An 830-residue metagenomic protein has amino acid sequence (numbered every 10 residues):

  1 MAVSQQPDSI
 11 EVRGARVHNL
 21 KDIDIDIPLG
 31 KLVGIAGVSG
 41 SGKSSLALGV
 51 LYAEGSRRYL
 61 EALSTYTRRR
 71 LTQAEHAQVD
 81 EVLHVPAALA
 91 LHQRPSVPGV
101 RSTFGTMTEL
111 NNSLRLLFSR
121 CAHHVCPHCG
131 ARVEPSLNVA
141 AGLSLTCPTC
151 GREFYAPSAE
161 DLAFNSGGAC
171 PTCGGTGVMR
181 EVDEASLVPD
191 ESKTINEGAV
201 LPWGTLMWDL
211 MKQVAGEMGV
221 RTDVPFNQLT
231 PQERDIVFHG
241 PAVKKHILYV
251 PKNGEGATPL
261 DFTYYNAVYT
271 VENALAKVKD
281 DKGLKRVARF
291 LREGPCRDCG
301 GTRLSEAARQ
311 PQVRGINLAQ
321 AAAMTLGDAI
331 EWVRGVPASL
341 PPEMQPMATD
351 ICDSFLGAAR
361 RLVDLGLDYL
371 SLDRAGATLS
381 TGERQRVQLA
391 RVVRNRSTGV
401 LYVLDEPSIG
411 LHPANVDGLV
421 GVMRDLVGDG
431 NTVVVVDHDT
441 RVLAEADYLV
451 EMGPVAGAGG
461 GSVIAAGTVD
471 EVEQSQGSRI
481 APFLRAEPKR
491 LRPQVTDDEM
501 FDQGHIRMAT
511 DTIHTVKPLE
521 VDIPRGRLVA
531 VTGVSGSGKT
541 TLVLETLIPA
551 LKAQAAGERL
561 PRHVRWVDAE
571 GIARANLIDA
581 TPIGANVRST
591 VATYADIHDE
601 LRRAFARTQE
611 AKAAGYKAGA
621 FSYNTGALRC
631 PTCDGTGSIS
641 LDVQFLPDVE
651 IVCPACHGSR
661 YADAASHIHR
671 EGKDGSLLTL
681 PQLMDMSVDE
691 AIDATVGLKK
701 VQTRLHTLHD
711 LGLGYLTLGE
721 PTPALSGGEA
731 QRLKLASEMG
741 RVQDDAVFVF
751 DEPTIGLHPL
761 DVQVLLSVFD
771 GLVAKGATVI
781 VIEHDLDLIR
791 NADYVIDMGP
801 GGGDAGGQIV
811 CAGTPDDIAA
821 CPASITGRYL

Functional and structural regions predicted by a protein language model:
M1-L830: Conserved phosphate-binding elements of NTP-dependent enzyme cores
